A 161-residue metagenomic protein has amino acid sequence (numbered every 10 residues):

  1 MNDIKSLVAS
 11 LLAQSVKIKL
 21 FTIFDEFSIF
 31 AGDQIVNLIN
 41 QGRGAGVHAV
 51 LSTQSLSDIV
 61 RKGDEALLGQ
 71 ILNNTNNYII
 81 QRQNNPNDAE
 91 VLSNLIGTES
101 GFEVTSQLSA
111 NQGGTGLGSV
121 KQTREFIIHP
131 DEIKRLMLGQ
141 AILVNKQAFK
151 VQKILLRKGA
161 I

Functional and structural regions predicted by a protein language model:
M1-L20: Conserved helicase/translocase P-loop NTPase motor core
M1-N2, F30-G44, E65-A66: Conserved Walker B catalytic segment
A13-V16, N40-A45, L72-N73: Conserved catalytic network of the ASCE P-loop NTPase/AAA+ motor domain
S15-A31: Conserved P-loop NTPase "ATPase switch" module shared by AAA+ and STAND
I18-L20, G46-V50: Loop/turn-to-beta-strand initiation segments
Q54-D58: Conserved H-loop
L67-T98, F102: Conserved P-loop NTPase catalytic core
S106-I161: Conserved P-loop NTPase motor module
